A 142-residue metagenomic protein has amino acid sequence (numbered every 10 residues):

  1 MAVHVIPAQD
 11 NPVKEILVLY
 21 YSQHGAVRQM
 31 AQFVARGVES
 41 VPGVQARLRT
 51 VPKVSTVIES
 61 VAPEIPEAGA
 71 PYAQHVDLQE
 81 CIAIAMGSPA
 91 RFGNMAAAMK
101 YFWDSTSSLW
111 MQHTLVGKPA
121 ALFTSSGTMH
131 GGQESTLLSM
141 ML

Functional and structural regions predicted by a protein language model:
M1-L115: N-terminal beta1-alpha1-beta2 submodule of the flavodoxin-like/Rossmannoid cofactor-binding fold
V116-L142: Short, glycine-/small-residue-rich phosphate/pyrophosphate-handling segment
